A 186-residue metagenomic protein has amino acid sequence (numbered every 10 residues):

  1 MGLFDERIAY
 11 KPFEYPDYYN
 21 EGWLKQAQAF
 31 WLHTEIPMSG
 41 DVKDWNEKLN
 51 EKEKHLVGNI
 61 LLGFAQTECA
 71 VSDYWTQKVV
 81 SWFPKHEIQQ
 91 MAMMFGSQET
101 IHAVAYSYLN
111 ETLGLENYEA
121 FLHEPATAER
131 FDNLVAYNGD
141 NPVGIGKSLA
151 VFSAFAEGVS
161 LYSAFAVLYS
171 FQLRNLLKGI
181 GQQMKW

Functional and structural regions predicted by a protein language model:
M1-W186: Non-heme di-metal
